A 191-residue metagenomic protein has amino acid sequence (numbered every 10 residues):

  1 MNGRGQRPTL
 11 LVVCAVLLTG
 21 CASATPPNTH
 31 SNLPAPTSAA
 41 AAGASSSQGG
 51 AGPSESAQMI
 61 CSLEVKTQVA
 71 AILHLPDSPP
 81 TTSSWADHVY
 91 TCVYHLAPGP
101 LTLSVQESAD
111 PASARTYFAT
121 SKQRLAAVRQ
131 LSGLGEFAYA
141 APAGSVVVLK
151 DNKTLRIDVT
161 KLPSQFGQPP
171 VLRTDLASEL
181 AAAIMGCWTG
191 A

Functional and structural regions predicted by a protein language model:
M1-L11: Bacterial N-terminal signal peptides that target proteins for export
C14: Single-stranded nucleic-acid nicking/binding segments centered on His-rich, glycine/basic loops
L17-G20: C-terminal motif of bacterial Sec signal peptides marking the signal peptidase cleavage site
A22-T25: Bacterial signal peptide processing site
N28-P98, M185-W188: Extracytoplasmic low-complexity, Pro/Thr/Ser/Ala/Gly-rich segments that lie immediately after a secretion/anchoring
H30, G49-E55, A127-A191: A short, solvent-exposed beta-edge/loop patch
E64, Q68, S113-T116, L176-E179 (+1 more regions): Extracytoplasmic/secreted proteins, especially bacterial periplasmic and envelope-associated proteins
P76-G133: Short, solvent-exposed recognition patches
